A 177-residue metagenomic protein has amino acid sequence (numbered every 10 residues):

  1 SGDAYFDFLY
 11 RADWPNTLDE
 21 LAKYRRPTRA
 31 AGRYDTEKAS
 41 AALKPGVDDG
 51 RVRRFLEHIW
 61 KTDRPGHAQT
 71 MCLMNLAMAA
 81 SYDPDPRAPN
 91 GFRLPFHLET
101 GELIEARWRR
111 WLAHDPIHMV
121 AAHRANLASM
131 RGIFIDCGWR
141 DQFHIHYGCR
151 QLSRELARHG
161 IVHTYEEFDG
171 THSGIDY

Functional and structural regions predicted by a protein language model:
S1-Y177: Non-catalytic cap/lid and distal C-terminal segments of serine-dependent acyl enzymes
